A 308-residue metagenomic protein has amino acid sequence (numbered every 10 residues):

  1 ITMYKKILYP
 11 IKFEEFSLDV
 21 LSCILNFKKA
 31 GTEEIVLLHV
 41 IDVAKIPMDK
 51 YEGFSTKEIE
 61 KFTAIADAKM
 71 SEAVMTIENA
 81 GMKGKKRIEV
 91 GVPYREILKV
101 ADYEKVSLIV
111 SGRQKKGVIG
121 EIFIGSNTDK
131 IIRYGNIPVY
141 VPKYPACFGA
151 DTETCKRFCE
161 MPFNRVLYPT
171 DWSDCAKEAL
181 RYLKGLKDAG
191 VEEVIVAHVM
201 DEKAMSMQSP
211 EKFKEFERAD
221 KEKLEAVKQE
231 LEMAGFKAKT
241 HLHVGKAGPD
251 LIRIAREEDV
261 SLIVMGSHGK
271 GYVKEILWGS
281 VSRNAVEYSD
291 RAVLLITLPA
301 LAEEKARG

Functional and structural regions predicted by a protein language model:
I1-T2, N26-A30, K99-D151, R253-G308: Gly/Ser-rich helix-loop-strand patches that form or flank binding pockets for ribonucleotide-derived cofactors
T2, E34, I41-K116, E193 (+3 more regions): Charged, low-complexity cytosolic intrinsically disordered regulatory segments
T2-F54, C159-P210, E230, A234 (+1 more regions): Small/aliphatic-rich secondary-structure junction motif
E14, Y94, K116, G125-D129 (+3 more regions): Alpha-helix N-cap/helix-start and coil->helix boundary motif
S17, A66, I124-T128, A176 (+3 more regions): Short, conserved glycine- and acidic-residue-centered signature motifs in active-site or ligand-binding loops
L18-D19, E96, I119, K177-E178 (+2 more regions): Residues that form or flank phosphate/diphosphate-binding pockets in enzymes that use nucleotide phosphates
G149-C159: A short, basic/flexible loop-to-alpha-helix module at the beginning of a structural domain
